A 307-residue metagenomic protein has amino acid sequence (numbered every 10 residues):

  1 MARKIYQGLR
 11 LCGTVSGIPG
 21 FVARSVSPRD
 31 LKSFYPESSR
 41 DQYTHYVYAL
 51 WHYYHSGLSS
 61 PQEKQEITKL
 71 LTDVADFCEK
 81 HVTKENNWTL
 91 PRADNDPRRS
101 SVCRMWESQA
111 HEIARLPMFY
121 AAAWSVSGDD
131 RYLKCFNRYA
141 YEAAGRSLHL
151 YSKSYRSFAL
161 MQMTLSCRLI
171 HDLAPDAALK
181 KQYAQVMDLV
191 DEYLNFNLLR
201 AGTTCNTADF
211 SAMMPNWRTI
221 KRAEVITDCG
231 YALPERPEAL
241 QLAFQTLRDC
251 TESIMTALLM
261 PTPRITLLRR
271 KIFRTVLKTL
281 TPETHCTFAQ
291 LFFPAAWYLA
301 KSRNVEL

Functional and structural regions predicted by a protein language model:
M1-E107: Extended ligand-binding groove/face enriched in aromatic
Y6, F21, F34, Y54 (+11 more regions): Phenylalanine-focused residue identity feature
S16, S25-S27, S33, S38-S39 (+10 more regions): Generic serine detector
E37-Y48, E107-M118, F158-L165, E283-L291: Aromatic- and histidine-enriched alpha-helix N-cap/loop-to-helix transition segments that scaffold the rims
S59-S60, K69, C167-L307: Terminal, non-catalytic domain-edge segments
P61-N206: Elongated scaffolding segments in large macromolecular assemblies, built predominantly from amphipathic alpha-helices
